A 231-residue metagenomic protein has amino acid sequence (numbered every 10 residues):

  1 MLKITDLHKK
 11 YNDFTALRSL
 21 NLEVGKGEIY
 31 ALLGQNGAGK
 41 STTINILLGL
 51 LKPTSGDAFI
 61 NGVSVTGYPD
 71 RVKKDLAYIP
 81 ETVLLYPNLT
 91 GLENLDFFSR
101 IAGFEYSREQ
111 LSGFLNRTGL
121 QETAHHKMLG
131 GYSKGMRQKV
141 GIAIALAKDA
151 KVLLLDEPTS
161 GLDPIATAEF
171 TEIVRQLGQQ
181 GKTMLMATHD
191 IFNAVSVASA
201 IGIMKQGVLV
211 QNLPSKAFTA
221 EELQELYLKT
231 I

Functional and structural regions predicted by a protein language model:
G56-G67, R71-V72, Q211: Conserved ABC transporter NBD signature motif
D96, R100-G103, R108-A124: Conserved ABC ATPase "signature" region
L153-D156: Catalytic Walker B motif of ABC-type/P-loop ATPase nucleotide-binding domains
T188-H189: H-loop/switch region of ABC-family ATPase nucleotide-binding domains
V208-T230: Conserved beta-strand-loop-alpha-helix hinge in the C-terminal portion of ABC ATPase nucleotide-binding domains
